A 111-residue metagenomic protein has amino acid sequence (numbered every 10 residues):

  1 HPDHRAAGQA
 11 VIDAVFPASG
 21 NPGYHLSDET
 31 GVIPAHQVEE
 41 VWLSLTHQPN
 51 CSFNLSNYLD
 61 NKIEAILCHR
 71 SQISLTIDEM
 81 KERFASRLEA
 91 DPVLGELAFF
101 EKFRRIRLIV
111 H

Functional and structural regions predicted by a protein language model:
H1-H111: Metal-dependent de-N-acetylase/amidase catalytic core
